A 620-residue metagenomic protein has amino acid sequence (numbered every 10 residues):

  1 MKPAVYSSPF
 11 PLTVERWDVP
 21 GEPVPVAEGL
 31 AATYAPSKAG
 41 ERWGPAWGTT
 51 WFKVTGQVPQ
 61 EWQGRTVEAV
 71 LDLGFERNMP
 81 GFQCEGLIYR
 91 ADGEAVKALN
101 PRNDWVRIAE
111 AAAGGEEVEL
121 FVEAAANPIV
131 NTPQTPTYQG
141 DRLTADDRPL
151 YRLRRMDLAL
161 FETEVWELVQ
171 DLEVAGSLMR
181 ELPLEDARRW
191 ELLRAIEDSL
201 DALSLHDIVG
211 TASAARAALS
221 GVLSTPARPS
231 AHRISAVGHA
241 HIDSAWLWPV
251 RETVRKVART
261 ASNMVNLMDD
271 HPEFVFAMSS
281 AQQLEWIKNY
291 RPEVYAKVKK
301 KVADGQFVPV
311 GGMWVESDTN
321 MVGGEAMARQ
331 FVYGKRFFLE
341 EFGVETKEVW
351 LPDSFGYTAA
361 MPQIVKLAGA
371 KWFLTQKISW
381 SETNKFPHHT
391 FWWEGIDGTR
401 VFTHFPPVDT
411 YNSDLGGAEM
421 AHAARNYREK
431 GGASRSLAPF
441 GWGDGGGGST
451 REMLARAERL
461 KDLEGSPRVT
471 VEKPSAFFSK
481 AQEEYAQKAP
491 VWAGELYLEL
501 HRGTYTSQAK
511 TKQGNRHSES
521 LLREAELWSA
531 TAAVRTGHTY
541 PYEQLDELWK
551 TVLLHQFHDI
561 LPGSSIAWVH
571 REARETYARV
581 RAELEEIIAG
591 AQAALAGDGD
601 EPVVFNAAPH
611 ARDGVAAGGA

Functional and structural regions predicted by a protein language model:
M1-A31, A39, P80-C84, A91 (+1 more regions): Catalytic-domain carbohydrate-binding cleft regions of carbohydrate-active enzymes
G40-Q60: Short beta-strands within extracellular/lumenal beta-sheet-rich domains
P45-W47, W62, P101, A111-G115: Surface-exposed coil/turn segments at beta-strand junctions on protein surfaces, enriched
K53-Q57, E68-V70, E119-E123: Residues within well-ordered beta-strands of beta-sheet-rich folds
T55, D104-A112: Exposed aromatic-hydrophobic patches
Q63-Y89, F605: Aromatic-lined ligand-binding clefts that engage carbohydrates, nucleic acids, or primary amines
G93-L99: Surface-exposed loop/edge segments in extracytoplasmic proteins
H610-A620: C-terminal beta-sandwich/jelly-roll accessory domains of carbohydrate-active enzymes
